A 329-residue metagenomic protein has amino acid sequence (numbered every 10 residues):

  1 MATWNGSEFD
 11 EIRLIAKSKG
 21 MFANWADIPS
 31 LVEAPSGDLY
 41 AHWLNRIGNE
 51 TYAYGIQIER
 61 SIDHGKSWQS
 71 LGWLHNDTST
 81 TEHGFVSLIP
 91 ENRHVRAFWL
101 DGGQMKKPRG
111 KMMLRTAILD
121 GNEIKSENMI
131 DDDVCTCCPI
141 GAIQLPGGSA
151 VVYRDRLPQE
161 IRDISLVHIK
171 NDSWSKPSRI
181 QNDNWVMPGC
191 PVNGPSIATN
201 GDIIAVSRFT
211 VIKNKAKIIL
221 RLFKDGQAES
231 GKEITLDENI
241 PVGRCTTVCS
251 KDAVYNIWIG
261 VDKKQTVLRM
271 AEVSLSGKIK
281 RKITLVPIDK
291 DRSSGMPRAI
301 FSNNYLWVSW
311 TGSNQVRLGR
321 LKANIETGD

Functional and structural regions predicted by a protein language model:
M1-D329: Extracellular, repeat-based ectodomains that mediate carbohydrate processing or recognition
